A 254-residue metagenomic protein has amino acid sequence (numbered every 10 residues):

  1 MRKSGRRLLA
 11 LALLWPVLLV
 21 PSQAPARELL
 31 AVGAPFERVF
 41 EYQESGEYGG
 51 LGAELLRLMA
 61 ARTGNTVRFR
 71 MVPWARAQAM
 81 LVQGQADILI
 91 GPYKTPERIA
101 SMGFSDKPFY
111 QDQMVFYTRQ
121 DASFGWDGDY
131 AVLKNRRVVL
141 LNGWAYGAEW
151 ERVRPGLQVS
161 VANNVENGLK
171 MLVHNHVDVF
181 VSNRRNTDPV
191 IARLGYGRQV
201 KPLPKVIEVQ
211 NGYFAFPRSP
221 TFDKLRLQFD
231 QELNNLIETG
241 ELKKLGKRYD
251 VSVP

Functional and structural regions predicted by a protein language model:
A10-V20: Bacterial N-terminal signal peptides
A26-S101, V161-A162, R248: Extracytoplasmic small-molecule ligand-binding "clamshell" domains of the periplasmic binding protein/Venus flytrap
E28-Y42, W126-W144: Short loop->beta-strand "edge-of-pocket" segments that line small-molecule binding or catalytic clefts across diverse
A34-F36, Q111-V115, A192-D230, S252-P254: Periplasmic-binding protein-like
G50-R62, A122-F124, N135-R136, W144 (+1 more regions): Extended ligand-binding regions for polar small-molecule ligands
T66, W144-S160, R198, L233-P254: Ligand-binding clefts/hinges and TM-proximal coupling segments of bilobed small-molecule sensing domains
A75-D87, G103-F104, E166-R185, R193-L194: Short helices/loops that flank or line small-molecule/ion binding pockets
A79, G91-A100, D178-Q199, P204-E208: A ligand-binding cleft/hinge motif common to bilobed small-molecule-binding domains
